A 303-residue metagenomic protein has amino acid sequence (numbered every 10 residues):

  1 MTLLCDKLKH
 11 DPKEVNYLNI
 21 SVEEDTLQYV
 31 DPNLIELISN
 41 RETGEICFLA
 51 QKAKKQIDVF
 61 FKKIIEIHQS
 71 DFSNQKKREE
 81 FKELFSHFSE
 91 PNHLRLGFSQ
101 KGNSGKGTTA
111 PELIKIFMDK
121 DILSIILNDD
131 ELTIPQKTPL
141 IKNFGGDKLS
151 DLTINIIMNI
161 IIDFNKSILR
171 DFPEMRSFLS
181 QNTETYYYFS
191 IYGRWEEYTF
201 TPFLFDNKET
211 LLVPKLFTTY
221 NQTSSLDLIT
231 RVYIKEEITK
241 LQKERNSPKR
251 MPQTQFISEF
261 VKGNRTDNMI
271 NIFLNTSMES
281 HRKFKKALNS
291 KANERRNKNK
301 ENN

Functional and structural regions predicted by a protein language model:
M1-R176: Long, contiguous, compositionally biased segments that the model treats as domain-scale units
S177-F178, N182-N303: The feature marks a conserved, polyanion-engaging helical scaffold used by nucleic-acid processing enzymes and innate
